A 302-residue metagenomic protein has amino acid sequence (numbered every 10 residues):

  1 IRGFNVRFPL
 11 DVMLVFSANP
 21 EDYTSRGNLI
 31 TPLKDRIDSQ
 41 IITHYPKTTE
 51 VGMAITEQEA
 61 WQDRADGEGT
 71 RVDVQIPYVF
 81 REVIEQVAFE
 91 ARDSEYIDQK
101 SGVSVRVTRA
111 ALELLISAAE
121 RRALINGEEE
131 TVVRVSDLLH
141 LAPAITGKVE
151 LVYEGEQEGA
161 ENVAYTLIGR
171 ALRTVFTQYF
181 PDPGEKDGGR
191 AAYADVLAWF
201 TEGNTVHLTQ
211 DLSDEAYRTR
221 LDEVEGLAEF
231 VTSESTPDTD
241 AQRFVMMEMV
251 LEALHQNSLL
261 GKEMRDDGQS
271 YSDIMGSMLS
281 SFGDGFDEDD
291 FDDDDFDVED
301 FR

Functional and structural regions predicted by a protein language model:
I1-R71, S117-N126: Canonical AAA+ ATPase core
R2, R7, R26, R36 (+13 more regions): Arginine residue identity/basic-tract feature
F4-N5, F16, P20, I30 (+5 more regions): Short, well-ordered helical secondary-structure segments
F8-D11, Y23-K34, P46-M53, V74-A88 (+4 more regions): Amphipathic alpha-helical transducer elements in NTP-driven molecular machines
D35, A91-E95, A142-E150: Short acidic (Asp/Glu) and glycine-rich catalytic loops that position anionic groups and cofactors
M53-T56, A60-V132: Conserved AAA+ ATPase small/helical "lid" subdomain
K100, E120-R302: C-terminal engagement/docking regions of AAA+ P-loop ATPases
